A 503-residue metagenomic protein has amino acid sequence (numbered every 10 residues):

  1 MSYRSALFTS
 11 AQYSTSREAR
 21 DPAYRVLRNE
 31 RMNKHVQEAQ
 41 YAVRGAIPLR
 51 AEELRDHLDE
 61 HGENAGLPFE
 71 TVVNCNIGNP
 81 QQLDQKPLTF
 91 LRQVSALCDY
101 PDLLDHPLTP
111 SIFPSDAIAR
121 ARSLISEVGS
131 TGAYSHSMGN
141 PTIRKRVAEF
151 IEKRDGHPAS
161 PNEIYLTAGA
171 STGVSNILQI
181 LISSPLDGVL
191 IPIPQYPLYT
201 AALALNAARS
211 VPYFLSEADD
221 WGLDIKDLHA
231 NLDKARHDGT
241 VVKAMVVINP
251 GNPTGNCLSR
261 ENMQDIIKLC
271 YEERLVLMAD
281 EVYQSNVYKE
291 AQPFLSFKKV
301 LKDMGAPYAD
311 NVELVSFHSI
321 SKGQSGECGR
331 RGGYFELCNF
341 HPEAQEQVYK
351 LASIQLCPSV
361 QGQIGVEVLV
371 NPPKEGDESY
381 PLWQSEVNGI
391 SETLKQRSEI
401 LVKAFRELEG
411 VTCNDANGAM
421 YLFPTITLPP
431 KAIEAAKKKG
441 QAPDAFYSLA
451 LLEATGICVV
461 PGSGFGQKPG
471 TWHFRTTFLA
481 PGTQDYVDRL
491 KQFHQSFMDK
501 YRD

Functional and structural regions predicted by a protein language model:
Y3-F8, Y13-M138, E149, I457-C458: N-terminal "arm"/small-domain region of PLP-dependent enzymes with the aminotransferase-like
Y3-T9, Y13-N29, F90, F113-A121 (+6 more regions): Conserved core segment of the aminotransferase class I/II
E30, Q82-D84, T89, Q384-N388 (+5 more regions): Conserved PLP-binding catalytic core of the aspartate aminotransferase-like
I47, C75, V147, I164 (+13 more regions): Generic structural signal for small/hydrophobic residues in well-ordered secondary structure, especially within
E63-G66, V72-N74, T412-N417, R502-D503: Short beta-strand
Q81-K86, L91, Y199, P253-N256 (+8 more regions): Short catalytic/ligand-binding loop motif for oxyanion handling, primarily in non-cytosolic enzymes, centered on
C98-E272, Q284-Y308, V315-S316, N414 (+4 more regions): Conserved core of the PLP fold type I
I191, P212, A279, V366 (+1 more regions): Hydrophobic residues in well-ordered beta-strands that form the structural core
